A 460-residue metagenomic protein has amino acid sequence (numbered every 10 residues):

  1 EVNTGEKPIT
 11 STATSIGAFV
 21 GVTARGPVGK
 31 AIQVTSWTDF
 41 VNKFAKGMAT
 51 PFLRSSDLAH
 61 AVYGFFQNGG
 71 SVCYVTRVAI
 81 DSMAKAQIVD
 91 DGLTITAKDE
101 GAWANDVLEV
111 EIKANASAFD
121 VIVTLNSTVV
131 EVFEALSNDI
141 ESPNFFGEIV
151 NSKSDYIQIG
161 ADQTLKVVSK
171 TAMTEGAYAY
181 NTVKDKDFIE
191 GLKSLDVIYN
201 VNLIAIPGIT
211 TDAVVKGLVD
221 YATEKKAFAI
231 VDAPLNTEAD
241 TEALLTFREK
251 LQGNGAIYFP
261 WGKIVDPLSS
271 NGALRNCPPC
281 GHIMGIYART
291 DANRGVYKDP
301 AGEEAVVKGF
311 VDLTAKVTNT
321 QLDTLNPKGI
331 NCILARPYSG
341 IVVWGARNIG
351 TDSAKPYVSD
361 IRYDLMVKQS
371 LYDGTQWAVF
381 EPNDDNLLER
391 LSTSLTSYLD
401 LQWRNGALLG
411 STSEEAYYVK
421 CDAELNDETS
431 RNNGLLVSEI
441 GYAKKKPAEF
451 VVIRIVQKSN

Functional and structural regions predicted by a protein language model:
E1-G101, A114-N115, D120-S127, E190-N460: Structured, hydrophobic secondary-structure cores that serve as assembly/anchoring elements
N3, V130-A135, F146, D155 (+2 more regions): Residue-level detector of intrinsically disordered/flexible regions characterized by low predicted structural confidence
F44, I149, G160-Q163: A general structural motif at alpha-helix termini
L93-N151: Extended, Lys/Arg-rich, non-catalytic nucleic-acid recognition/anchoring regions of very large nucleic-acid-interacting
S152-I159, L395: Gly/charged, well-structured mid-domain segments that form the phosphate/adenylate-handling core of ATP-dependent
Q163-V183, F188: Long, low-complexity, polar/charged, intrinsically disordered or flexibly structured peripheral segments
